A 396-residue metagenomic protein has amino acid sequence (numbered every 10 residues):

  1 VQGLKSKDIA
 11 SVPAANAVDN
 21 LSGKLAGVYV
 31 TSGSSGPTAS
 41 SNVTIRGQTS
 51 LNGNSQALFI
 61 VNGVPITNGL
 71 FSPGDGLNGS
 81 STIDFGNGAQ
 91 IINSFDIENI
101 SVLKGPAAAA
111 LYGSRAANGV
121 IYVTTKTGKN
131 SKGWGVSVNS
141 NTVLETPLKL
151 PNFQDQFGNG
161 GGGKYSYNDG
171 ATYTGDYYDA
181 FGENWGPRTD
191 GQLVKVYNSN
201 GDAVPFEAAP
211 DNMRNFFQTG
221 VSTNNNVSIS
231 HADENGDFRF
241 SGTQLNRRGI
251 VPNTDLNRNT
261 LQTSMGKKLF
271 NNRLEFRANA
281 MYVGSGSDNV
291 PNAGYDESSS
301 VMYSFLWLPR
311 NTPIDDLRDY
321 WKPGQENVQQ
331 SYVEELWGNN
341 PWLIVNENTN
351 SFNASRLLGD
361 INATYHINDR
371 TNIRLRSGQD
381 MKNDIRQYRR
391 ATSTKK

Functional and structural regions predicted by a protein language model:
V1-A278, L358-G359: Short, small/polar-rich motifs associated with maturation and membrane association, primarily at protein termini
N68, A110-L111, S285-S287, D384: Conserved protein kinase catalytic core
L148-V194, V283-S331, Y388: A surface-exposed, glycine/aromatic-enriched loop/edge motif typical of exported proteins
P151, N212-Q218, P291-A293, V333-N353 (+1 more regions): Extracellular/periplasm-exposed beta-strand and loop segments of Gram-negative cell-envelope proteins, dominated by
D233, V328-Q329, D380-M381: Short glycine-enriched loops at secondary-structure junctions
G249-Q262, R273, M281-V283, N289-G294 (+1 more regions): Small-side-chain secondary-structure face that scaffolds active or pore-lining regions
